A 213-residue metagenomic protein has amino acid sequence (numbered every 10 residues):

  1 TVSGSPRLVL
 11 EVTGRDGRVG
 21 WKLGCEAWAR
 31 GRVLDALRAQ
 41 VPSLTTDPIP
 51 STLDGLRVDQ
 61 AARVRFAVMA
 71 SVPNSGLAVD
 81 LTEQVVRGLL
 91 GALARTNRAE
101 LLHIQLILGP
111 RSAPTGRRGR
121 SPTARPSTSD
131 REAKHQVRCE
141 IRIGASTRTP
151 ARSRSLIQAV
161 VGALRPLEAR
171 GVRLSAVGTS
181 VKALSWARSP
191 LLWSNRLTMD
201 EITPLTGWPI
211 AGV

Functional and structural regions predicted by a protein language model:
T1-V213: Extended, folded cores of ATP/NTP-driven motor/assembly subunits in large transport and secretion machines
